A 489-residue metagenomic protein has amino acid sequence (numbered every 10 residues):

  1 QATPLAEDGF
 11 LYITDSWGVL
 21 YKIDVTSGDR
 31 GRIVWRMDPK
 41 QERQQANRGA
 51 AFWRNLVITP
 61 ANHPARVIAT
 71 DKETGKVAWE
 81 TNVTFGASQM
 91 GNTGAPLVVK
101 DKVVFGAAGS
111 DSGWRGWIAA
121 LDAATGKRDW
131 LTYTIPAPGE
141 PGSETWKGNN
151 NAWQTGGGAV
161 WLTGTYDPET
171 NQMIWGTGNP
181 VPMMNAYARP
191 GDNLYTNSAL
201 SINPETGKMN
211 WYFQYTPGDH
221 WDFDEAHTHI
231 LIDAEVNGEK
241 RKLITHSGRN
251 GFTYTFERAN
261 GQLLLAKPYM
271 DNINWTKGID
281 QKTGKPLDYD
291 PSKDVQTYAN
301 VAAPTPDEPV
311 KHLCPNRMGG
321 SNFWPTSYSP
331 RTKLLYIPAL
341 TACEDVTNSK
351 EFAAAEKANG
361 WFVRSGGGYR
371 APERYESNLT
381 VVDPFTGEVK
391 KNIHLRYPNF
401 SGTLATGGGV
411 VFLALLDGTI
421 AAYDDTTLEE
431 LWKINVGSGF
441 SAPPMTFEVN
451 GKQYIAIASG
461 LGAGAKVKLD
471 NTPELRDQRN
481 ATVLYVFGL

Functional and structural regions predicted by a protein language model:
Q1, R30-Q41, K76-F85, K127-I135 (+10 more regions): Aromatic (tryptophan-biased) beta-strands that constitute blades/sheets of beta-rich domains
Q1-W17, R43-V67, G91-S112, A152-A188 (+6 more regions): Repeat-blade elements of multi-bladed beta-propeller folds
A2-T14, G319-T347, E356-I434, S438-F447: C-terminal substrate/ligand-recognition segments
V19-Y21, R66-I68, W117-A119, S198-L200 (+4 more regions): A short loop-to-beta-strand structural motif that recurs across blades of beta-propeller domains
V25-R30, D71-T74, D122-T125, P204-T206 (+3 more regions): Short loop/turn segments that connect beta-strands within beta-propeller blades
F105-G116, W175-N193, T341-P372, G460-D477: Short, conserved, GDST-rich strand-edge loop motifs in beta-rich repeat architectures
Y215-I230, P268-I279, C314-G320, I393-G402 (+2 more regions): Conserved blade-ending motifs and adjacent loop-strand segments that build the rim/top face of beta-propeller domains
P444-L489: Blade-level signature of beta-propeller repeat domains, shared across WD40, Kelch, NHL, RCC1 and BNR/Asp-box propellers
